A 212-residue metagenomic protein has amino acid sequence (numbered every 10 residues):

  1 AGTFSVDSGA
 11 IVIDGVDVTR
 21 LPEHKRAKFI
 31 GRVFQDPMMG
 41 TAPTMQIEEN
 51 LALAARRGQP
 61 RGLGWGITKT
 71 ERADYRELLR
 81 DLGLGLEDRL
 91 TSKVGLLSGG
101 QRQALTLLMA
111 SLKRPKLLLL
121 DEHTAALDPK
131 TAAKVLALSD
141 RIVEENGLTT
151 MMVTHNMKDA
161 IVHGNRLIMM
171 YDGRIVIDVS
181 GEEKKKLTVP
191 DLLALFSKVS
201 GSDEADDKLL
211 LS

Functional and structural regions predicted by a protein language model:
V6-V16, I177-V179: Conserved ABC transporter NBD signature motif
D17-G31, R61-T68, K185-P190: ABC ATPase NBD coupling module
M45-R57: Q-loop/switch helix immediately C-terminal to the Walker
A110-S111: ABC ATPase C-loop
L118-D121: Catalytic Walker B motif of ABC-type/P-loop ATPase nucleotide-binding domains
A133-N146: Helical segment within the ABC ATPase nucleotide-binding domain
T154-H155: H-loop/switch region of ABC-family ATPase nucleotide-binding domains
R174-S200: Conserved beta-strand-loop-alpha-helix hinge in the C-terminal portion of ABC ATPase nucleotide-binding domains
